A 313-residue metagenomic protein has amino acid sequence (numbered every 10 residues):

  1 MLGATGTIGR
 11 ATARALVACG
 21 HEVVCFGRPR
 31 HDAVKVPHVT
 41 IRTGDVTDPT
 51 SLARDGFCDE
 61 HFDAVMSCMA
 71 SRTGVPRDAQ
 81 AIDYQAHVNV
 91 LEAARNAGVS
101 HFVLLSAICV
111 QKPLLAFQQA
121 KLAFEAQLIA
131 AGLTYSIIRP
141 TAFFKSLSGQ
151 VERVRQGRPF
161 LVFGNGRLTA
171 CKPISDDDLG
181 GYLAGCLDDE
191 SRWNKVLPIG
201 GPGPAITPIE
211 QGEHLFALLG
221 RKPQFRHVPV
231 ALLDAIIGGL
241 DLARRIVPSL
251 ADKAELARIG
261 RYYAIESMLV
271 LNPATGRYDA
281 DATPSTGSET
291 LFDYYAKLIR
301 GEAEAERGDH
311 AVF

Functional and structural regions predicted by a protein language model:
M1-H21: N-terminal Rossmann NAD(P)H-binding glycine-rich loop of SDR-like oxidoreductase domains
I8, V65, L179, L183 (+2 more regions): Non-catalytic, hydrophobic alpha-helical segments
H31-A97, C109-Q111: NAD(P)H-binding glycine-rich loop region in Rossmannoid oxidoreductase-like domains and their noncatalytic homologs
S71-G157: Glycine-/Pro-rich loop/turn segments that contact NAD(P) or position catalytic residues in Rossmann-like domains
S146-R153, C186-L197, G220-P223: Glycine/proline-rich active-site loop of Rossmann-fold NAD(P)-dependent oxidoreductases
F163-T169, K195-A205, L219-G220, V228-V230 (+1 more regions): Glycine-rich Rossmann NAD(P)(H)-binding loop
R167-L187, K195, T207: Substrate-positioning beta->alpha
A231-F313: A hydrophobic C-terminal alpha-helical subdomain
